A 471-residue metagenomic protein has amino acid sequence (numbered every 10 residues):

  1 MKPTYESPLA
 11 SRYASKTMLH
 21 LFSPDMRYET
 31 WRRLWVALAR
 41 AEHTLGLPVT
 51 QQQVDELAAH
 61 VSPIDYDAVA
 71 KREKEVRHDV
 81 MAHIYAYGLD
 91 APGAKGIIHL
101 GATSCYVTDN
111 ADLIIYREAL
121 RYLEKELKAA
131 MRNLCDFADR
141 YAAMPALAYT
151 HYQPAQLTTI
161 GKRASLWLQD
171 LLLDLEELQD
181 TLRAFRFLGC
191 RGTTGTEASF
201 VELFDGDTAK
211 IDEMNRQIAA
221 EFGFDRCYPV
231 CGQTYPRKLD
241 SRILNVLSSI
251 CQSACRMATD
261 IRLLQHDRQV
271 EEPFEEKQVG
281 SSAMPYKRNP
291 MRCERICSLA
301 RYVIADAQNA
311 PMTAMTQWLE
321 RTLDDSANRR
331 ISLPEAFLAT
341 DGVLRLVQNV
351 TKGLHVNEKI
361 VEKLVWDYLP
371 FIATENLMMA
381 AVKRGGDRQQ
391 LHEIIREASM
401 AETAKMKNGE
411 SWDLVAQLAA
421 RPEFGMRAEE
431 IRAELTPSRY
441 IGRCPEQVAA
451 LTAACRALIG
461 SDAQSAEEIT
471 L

Functional and structural regions predicted by a protein language model:
M1-A198, G206-Q217, G280-S281, M291-R295 (+4 more regions): A helix-coil-helix interface module used to build multimeric assemblies and to scaffold catalytic/cofactor sites
Y13-M18, V36, V61-D67, F274-V279 (+5 more regions): Short acidic (Asp/Glu) and glycine-rich catalytic loops that position anionic groups and cofactors
L19-S23, A68-A70, Q278-S298, E320-E335 (+4 more regions): Short beta-alpha connecting loops at secondary-structure transitions that line or flank enzyme active sites
E73, D112-E124, D139, Q153-Q317 (+1 more regions): Charged, flexible cofactor/metal-binding loops and thiol motifs
D260, M315, V350-T351, T452 (+1 more regions): Membrane-helix cytosolic exit motif
E271, E393-M400: Active/binding-pocket-proximal capping segment
Y302-R388, I394: Long, amphipathic alpha-helical stalk/connector segments used for oligomerization, subunit docking, or mechanical
